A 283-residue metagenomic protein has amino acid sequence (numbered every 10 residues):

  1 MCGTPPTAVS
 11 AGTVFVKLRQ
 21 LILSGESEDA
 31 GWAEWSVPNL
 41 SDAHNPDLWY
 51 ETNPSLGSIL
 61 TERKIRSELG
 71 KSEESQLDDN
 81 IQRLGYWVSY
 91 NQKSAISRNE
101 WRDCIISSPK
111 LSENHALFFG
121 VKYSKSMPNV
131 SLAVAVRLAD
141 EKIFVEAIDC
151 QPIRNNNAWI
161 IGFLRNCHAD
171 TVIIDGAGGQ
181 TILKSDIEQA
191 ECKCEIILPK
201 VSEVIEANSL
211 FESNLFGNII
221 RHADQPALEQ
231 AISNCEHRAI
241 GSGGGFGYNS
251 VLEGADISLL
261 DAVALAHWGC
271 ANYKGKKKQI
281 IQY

Functional and structural regions predicted by a protein language model:
M1-L60, N155, L164, I182-E191 (+2 more regions): ASCE P-loop NTPase helicase motor core
M1-V9, L77-Y86, H115-A116, A255-A271: P-loop NTPase catalytic cores that bind/hydrolyze ATP
G3-T4, S36-N39, R83-G85, K122-Y123 (+6 more regions): Active-site proximal loops enriched in glycine and acidic residues that flank catalytic Cys/His/Asp and coordinate
T7-T13, S41-A43, Y90-K93, K125-N129 (+6 more regions): Flexible loop/turn segments at secondary-structure boundaries
S27-N45, S185-K276, I281-Y283: Metal-dependent DNA phosphodiester-chemistry modules and their immediately adjacent helices/loops in DNA-processing
W35-G120: ATPase catalytic-site recognition across NTP-hydrolyzing enzymes
R102-K110, P128-G178: Nucleic-acid-processing active sites and adjacent nucleic-acid-binding tracks, predominantly divalent metal-dependent
A116-V134: An active-site-proximal beta-strand-loop segment
